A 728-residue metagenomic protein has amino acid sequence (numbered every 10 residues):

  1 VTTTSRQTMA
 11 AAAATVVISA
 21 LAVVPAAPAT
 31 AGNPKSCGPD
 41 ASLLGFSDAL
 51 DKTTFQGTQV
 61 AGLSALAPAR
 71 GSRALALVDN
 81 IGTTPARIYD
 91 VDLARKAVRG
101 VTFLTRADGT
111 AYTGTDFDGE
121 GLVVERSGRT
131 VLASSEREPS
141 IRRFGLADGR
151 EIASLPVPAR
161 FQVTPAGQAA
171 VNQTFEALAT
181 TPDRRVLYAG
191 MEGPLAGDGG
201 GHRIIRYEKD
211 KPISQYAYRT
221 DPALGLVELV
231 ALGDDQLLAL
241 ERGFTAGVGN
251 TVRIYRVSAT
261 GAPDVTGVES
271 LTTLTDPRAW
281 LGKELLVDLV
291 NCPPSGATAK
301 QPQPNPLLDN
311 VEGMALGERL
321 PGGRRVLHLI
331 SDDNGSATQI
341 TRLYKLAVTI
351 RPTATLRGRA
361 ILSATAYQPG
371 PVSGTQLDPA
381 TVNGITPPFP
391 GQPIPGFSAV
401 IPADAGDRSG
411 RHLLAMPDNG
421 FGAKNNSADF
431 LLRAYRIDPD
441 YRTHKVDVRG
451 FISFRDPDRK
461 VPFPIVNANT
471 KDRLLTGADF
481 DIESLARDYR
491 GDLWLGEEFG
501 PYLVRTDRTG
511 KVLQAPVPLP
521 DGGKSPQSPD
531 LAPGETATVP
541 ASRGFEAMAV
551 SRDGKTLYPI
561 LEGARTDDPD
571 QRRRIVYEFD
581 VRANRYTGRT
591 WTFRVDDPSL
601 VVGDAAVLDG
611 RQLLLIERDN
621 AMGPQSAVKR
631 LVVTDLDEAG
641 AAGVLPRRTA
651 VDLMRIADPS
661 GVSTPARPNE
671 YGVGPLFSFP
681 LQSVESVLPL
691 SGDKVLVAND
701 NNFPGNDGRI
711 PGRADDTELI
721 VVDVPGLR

Functional and structural regions predicted by a protein language model:
V1-A31: Secretory targeting and sorting signals
G32-R728: Sequence/structural signature of beta-propeller domains
